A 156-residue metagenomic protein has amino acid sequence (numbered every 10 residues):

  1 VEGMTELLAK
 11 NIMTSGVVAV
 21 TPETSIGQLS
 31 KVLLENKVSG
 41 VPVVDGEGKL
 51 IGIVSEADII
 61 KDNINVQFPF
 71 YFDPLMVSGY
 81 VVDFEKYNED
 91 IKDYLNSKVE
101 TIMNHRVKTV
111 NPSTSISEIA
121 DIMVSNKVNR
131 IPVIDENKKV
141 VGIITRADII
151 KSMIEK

Functional and structural regions predicted by a protein language model:
E2-V32, V38, V43-G46, L50-I51 (+3 more regions): Bateman/CBS regulatory modules and CBS-like beta-alpha motifs in cytosolic regions of diverse proteins
N11, D58, D148: Ca2+-coordinating acidic residues in Ca2+-binding motifs
N36-K37, K127: Short, basic and Ser/Thr-rich N-terminal targeting/leader segments
G52-D62, V66, K86-E89: N-terminal short leaders/motifs
G52-S55, G142-I149: Short hydrophobic beta-strand motif reused across regulatory alpha/beta modules
I60-L75, I149-K156: A short, polar/charged loop-to-alpha-helix boundary motif
N126-R130, T145-K156: Gly/Ser-rich helix-loop-strand patches that form or flank binding pockets for ribonucleotide-derived cofactors
